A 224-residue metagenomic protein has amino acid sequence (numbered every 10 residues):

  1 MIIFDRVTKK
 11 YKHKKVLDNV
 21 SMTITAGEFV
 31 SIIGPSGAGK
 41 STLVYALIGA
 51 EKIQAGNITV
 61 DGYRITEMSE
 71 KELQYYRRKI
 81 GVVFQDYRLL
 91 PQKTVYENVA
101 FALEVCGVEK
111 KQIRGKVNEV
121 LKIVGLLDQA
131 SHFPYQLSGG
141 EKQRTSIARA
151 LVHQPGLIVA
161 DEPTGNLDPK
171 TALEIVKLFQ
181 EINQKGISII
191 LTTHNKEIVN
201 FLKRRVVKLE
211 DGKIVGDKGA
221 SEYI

Functional and structural regions predicted by a protein language model:
I48: Helix-to-loop junction immediately C-terminal to a conserved catalytic motif
G56-R64: Conserved ABC transporter NBD signature motif
K93-A100: Short coil-to-helix segment of the ABC ATPase nucleotide-binding domain corresponding to the Q-loop/switch region
F133-Q143: Conserved ABC ATPase signature
V152-G156: A short, proline-enriched helix->beta-strand linker immediately N-terminal to the Walker B motif in ABC-type P-loop
I158-D161: Catalytic Walker B motif of ABC-type/P-loop ATPase nucleotide-binding domains
